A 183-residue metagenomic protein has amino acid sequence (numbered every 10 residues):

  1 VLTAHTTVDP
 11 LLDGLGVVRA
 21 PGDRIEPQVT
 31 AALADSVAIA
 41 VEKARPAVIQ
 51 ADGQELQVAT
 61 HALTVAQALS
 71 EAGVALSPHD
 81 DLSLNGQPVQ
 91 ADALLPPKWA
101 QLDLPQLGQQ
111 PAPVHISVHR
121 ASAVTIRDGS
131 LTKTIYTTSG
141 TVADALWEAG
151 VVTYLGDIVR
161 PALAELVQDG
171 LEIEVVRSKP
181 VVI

Functional and structural regions predicted by a protein language model:
V1-I183: Membrane-proximal envelope biogenesis segments
